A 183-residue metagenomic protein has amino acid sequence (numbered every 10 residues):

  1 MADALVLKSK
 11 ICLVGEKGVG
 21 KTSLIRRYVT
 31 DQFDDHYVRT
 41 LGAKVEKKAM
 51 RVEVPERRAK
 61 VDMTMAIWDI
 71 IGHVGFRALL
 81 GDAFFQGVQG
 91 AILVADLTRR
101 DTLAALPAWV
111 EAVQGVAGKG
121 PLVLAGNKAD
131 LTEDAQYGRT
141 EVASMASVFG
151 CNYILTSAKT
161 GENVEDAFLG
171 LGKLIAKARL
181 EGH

Functional and structural regions predicted by a protein language model:
M1-H183: TRAFAC-class small GTPase G-domain
